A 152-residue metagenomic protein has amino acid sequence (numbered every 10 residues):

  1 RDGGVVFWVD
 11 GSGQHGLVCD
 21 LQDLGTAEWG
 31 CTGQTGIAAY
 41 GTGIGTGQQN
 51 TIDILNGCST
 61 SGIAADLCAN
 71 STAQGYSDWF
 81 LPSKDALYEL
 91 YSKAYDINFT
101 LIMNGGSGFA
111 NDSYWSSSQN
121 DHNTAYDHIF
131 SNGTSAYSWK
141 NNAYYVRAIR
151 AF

Functional and structural regions predicted by a protein language model:
R1-G75, S131-G133, W139-F152: Short, compositionally biased
G4, S61-I63, N70, S77 (+1 more regions): C-terminal, surface-exposed recognition/capping segments
C19, L81-P82: Short hydrophobic beta-strand that contains or immediately precedes a catalytic carboxylate
